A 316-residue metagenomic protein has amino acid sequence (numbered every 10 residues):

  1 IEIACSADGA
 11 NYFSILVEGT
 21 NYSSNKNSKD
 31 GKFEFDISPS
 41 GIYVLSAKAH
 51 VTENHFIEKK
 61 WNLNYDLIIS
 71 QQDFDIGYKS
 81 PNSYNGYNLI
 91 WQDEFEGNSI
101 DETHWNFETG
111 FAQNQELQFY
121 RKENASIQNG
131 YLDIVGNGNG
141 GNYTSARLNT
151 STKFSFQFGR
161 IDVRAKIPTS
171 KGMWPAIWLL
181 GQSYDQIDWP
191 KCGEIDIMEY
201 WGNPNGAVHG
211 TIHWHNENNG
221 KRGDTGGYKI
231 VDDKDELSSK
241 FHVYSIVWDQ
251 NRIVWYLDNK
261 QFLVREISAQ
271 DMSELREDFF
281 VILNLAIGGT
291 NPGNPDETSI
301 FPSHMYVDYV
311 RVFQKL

Functional and structural regions predicted by a protein language model:
I1, Y12, F35, S40-A49 (+2 more regions): GH16 jelly-roll
A7-Y22: Change to "...patches in solvent-exposed regions of secreted, membrane-anchored, or virion-exposed structural
Y22-K29: Short beta-strand segments within Ig-like beta-sandwich modules, predominantly Fibronectin type-III
H50-F56: Short, solvent-exposed loop/turn segments at the edges of extracellular beta-sandwich modules
